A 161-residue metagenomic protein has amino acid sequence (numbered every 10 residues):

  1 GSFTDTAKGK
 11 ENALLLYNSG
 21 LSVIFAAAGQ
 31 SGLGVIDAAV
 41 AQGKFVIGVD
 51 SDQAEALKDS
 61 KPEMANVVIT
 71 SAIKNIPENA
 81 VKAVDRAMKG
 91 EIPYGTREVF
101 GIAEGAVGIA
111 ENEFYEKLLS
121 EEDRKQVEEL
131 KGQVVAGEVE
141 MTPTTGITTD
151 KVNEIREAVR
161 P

Functional and structural regions predicted by a protein language model:
G1-P161: A residue-level marker of the well-folded mature domains of exported/periplasmic proteins
